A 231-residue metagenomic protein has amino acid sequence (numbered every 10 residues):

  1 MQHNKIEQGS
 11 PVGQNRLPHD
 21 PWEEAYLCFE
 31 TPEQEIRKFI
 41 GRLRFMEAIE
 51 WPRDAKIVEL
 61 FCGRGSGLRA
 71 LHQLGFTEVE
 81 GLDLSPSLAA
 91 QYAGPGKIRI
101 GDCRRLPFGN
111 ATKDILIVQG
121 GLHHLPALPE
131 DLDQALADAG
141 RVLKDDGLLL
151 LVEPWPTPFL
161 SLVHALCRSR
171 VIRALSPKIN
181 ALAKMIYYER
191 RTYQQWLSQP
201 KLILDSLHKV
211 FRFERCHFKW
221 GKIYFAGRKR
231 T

Functional and structural regions predicted by a protein language model:
M1-P52: Conserved class I S-adenosyl-L-methionine
A55-G63: Conserved class I S-adenosyl-L-methionine
R64-R105: Class I SAM-dependent methyltransferase SAM/SAH-binding core
G67, V152-H208: C-terminal alpha-helical "lid/dimerization" subdomain adjacent to the S-adenosyl-L-methionine
I117: A conserved beta-strand element that flanks and buttresses the S-adenosyl-L-methionine
G120-H124: Short catalytic micro-motifs in class I SAM-dependent methyltransferases
D133-D145: A short glycine-rich, Lys/Arg-flanked "PGG" loop and its adjoining helix->strand segment in the class I
F211-T231: Core SAM-dependent methyltransferase catalytic element
